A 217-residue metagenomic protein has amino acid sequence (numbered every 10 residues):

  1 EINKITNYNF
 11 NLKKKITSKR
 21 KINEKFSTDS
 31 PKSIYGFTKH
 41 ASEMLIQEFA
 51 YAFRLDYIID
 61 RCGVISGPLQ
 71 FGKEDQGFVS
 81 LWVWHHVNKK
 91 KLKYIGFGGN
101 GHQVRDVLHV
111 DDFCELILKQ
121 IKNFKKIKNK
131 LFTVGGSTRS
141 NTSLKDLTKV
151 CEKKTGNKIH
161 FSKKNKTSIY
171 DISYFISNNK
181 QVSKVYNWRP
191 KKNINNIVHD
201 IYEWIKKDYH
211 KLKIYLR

Functional and structural regions predicted by a protein language model:
E1-S33: Conserved Rossmann-fold NAD(P)-dependent oxidoreductase catalytic core, especially the SDR/UDP-sugar
N7-I16, M44-I121, L147-E152: NAD(P)-dependent short-chain dehydrogenase/reductase
R20-I22, V79-S80, H160-S162: A generic local structural motif
K32-G36, H102-R105: Catalytic tyrosine of NAD(P)H-dependent dehydrogenase/reductases that use a Tyr as the general acid/base
T38-A41: Active-site helix of classical SDR
V87-R217: C-terminal substrate-binding subdomain of Rossmann-fold SDR/epimerase-dehydratase oxidoreductases
